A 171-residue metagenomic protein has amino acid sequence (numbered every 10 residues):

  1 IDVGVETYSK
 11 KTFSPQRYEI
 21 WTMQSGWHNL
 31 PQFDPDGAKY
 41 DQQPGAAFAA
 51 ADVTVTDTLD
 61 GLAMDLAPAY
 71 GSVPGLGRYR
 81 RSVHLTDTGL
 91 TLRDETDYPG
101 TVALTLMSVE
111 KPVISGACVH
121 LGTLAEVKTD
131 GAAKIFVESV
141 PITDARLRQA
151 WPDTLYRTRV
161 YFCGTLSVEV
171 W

Functional and structural regions predicted by a protein language model:
I1-T12: Internal mixed beta-strand/loop scaffold within catalytic domains of large alpha/beta enzymes
K10-W171: CBM-like, beta-strand-rich accessory domains located in the C-terminal region of large, secreted polysaccharide-active
